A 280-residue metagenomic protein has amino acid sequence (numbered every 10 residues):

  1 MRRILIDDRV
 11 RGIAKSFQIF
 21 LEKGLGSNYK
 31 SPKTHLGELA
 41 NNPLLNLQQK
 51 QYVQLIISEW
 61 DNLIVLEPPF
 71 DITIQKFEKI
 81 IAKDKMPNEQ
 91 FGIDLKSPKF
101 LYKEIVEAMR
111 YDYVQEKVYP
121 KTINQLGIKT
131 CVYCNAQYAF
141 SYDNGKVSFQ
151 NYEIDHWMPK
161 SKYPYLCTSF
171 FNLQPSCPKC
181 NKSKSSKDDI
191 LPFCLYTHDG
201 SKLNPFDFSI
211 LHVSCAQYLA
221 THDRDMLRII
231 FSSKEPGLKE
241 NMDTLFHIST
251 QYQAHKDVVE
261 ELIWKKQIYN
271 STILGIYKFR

Functional and structural regions predicted by a protein language model:
M1-Q115: N-terminal accessory alpha/beta regions
R2-P43, T221-R280: C-terminal, charged low-complexity interaction regions
E107-Y119, D155-K162: Short Cys/His-rich Zn2+-coordinating modules
M109, P120-I123, G127-I128, N135-Y142: Extended, charge-enriched helical/coil interaction regions that scaffold DNA-processing and chromosome-maintenance
K117-G127, Y165-F170: Short, flexible, mixed-charge glycine/proline-rich loop motifs that serve as phosphate/nucleic-acid-contacting
C131-C134, C177-C180: Short cysteine-rich clusters marking metal-coordination/redox-active sites
A136-N172, S186-L191, D199-N204: Histidine-centered nuclease catalytic patch
S183-N241: Domain-level detector of nuclease and nuclease-like folds in predominantly extracellular/periplasmic contexts
